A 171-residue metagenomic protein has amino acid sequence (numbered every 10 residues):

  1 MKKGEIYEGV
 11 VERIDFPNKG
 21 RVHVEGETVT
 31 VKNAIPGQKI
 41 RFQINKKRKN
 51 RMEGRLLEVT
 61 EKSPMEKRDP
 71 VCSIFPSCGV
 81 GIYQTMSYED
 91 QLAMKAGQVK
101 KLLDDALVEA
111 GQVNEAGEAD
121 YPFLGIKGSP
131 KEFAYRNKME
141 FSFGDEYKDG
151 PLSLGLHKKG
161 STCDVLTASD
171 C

Functional and structural regions predicted by a protein language model:
M1-C171: SAM-dependent transferase fold signal centered on methyltransferase-like domains, encompassing both Class I
